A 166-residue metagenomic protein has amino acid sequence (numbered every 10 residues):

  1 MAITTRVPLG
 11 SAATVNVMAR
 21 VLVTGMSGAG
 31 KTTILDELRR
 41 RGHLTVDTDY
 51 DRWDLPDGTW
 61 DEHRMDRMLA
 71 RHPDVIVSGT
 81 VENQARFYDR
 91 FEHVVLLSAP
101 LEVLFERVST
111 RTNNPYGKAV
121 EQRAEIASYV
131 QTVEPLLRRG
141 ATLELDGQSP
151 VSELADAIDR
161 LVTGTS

Functional and structural regions predicted by a protein language model:
R6-V17: Short, Lys/Arg-enriched N-terminal segments with co-localized hydrophobic residues within the first ~10-30 amino acids
G25: The Walker A (P-loop) glycine that initiates the GxxxxGKT/S ATP-binding motif of P-loop NTPases
A29: ATP-binding Walker
T32: Walker A/P-loop
L35-P73: Conserved substrate/cofactor phosphate-moiety recognition/catalytic segment in nucleotide-dependent phosphotransferases
D74-G79: Structural recognition of the conserved hydrophobic beta-strand(s) that form the central parallel beta-sheet of P-loop
H93-L136, G140-L143, D159, S166: A glycine- and Lys/Arg-enriched "phosphate-lid" helix/loop adjacent to the NTP-binding pocket of small-molecule kinases
